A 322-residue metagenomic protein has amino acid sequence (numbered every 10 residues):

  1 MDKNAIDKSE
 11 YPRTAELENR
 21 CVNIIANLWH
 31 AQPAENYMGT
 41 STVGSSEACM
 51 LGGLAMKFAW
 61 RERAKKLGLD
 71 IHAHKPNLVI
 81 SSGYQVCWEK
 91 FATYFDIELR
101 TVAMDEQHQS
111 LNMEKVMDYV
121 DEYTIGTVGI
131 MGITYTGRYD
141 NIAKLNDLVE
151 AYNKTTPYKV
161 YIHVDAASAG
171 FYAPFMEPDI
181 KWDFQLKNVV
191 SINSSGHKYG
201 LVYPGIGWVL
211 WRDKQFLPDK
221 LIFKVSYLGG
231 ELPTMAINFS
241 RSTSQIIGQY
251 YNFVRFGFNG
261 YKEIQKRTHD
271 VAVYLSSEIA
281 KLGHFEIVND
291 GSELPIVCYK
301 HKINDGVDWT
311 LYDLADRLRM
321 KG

Functional and structural regions predicted by a protein language model:
D2-A48, A59-R63, L67: Conserved N-terminal alpha-helix of the aminotransferase class I/II PLP-enzyme fold
D2-S9, P33-T40, H72-K75, L99-M104 (+3 more regions): Glycine- and acidic
E18-A26, Y84-E89, N112-V120, N238-Q245 (+1 more regions): Structured alpha-helical segments in the cores of large, soluble enzyme domains
E35-N36, A73, N289-I296: Short Gly/Ser/Thr- and Asp/Glu-enriched loop/turn motifs at secondary-structure junctions
T40, G44-K220: Conserved PLP-enzyme active-site core in the AAT-like
I133, F175-E293, K300-D305: Active-site C-terminal subdomain of aminotransferase-like
D305-L314: Short, conserved charged micro-motifs
M320-G322: Conserved PLP cofactor-binding pocket of PLP-dependent enzymes
